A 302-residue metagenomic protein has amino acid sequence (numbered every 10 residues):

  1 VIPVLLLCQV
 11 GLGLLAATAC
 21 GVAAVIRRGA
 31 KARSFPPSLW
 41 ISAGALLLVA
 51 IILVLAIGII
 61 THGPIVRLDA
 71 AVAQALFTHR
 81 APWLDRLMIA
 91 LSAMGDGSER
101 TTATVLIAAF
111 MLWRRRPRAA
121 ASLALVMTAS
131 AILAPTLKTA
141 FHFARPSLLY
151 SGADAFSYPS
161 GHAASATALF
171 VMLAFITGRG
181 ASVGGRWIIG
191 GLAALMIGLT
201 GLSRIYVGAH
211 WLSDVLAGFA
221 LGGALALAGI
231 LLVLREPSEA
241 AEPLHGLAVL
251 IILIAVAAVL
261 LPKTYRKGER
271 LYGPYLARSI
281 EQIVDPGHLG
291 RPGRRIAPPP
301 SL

Functional and structural regions predicted by a protein language model:
V1-C8, P146-Y272: Membrane-embedded catalytic cores of phosphoryl/pyrophosphoryl-handling enzymes
V1-F156, S165-R179, V183, G191: Hydrophobic alpha-helical bundle signature of multipass membrane enzymes
V1-T61, A226-L302: Multi-pass membrane proteins that catalyze or facilitate reactions on polyprenyl-/lipid-phosphate substrates and their
T136, S160, L202, P292-G293: Intrinsically disordered, low-complexity sequence elements enriched in Ser/Thr/Gly/Pro
H142, G208, P298-P299: General helical structural elements
